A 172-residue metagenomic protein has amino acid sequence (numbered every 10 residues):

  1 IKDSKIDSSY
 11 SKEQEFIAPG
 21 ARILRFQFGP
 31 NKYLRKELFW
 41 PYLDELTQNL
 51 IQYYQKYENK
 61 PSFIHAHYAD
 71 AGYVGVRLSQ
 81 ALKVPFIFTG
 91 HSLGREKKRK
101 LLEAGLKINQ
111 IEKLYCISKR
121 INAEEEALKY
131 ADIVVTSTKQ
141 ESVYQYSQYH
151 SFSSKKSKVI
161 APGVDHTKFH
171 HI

Functional and structural regions predicted by a protein language model:
I1-N59, I160-V164, I172: A conserved catalytic-core segment of Leloir-type glycosyltransferases
K2-K12, S118-I172: A short, active-site helix/loop in glycosyltransferases that binds the activated sugar's phosphate group
E13-F16, A104-K107, F152-S154: Short, hinge-like loop/turn segments at secondary-structure boundaries
A21, A81, I87, T136-S137 (+1 more regions): Membrane-embedded alpha-helical bundles of multi-pass transporters/translocases, especially carrier/permease families
F26, T89-G90, S137, I160: Generic beta-sheet signal
P30-W40, V84-I121, T167-I172: Acceptor-binding helix/loop patch of EC 2.4 sugar-transfer enzymes, predominantly nucleotide-sugar-dependent
Y53-A71, G75, V84-I87: Short N-terminal targeting/anchoring amphipathic segment
Y68, S92, T138-K139: Helix N-cap/beta->alpha junction signal
